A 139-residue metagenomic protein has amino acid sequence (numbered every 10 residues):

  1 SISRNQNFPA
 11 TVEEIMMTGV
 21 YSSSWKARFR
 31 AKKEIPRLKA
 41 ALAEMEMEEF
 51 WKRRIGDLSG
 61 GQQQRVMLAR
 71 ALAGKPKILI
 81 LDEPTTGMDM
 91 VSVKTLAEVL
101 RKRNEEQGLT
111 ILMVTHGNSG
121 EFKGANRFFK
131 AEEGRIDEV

Functional and structural regions predicted by a protein language model:
E13, A31-F50: Conserved ABC ATPase "signature" region
R54-L58, Q62: Conserved ABC ATPase signature
L68: Hydrophobic anchor residue at the start of the ABC signature
K75: Conserved catalytic motifs of ABC-family nucleotide-binding domains
L79-D82: Catalytic Walker B motif of ABC-type/P-loop ATPase nucleotide-binding domains
T85-T86: Short loop immediately C-terminal to the Walker-B catalytic DE motif in ABC-type ATPase nucleotide-binding domains
T115-H116: H-loop/switch region of ABC-family ATPase nucleotide-binding domains
